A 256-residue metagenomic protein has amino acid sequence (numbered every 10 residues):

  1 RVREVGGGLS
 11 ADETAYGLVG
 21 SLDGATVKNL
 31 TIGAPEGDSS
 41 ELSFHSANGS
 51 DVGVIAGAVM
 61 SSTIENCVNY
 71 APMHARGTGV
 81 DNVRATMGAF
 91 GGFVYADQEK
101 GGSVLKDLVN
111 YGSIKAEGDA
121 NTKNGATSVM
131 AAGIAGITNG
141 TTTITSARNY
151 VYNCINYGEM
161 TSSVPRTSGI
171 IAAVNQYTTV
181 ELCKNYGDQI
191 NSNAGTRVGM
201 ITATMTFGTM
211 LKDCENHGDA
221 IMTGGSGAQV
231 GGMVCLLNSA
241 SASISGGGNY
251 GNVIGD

Functional and structural regions predicted by a protein language model:
R1-D256: Surface-exposed loop/turn motifs in large extracellular/passenger domains
